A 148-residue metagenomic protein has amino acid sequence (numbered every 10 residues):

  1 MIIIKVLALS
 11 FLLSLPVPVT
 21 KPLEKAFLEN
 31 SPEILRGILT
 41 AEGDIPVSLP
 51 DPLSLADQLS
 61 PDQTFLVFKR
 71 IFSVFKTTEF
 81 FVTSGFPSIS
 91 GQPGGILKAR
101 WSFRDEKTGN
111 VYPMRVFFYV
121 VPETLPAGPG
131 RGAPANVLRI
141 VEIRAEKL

Functional and structural regions predicted by a protein language model:
I2-L13: Sec-dependent N-terminal signal peptides
L15-I34: Short, aromatic-enriched amphipathic alpha-helices that serve as compact interaction elements
K21-K25, P50-D57: Second-shell loop/turn segments in exported
F27-S31, L39-G43, F68-E79: Sec/Tat-exported extracytoplasmic proteins
L39-S54: Short, solvent-exposed secondary-structure junction/capping segments
I45, T64-F68, I143-A145: Conserved short hydrophobic patches within well-ordered secondary structure
D62-T108: Surface-exposed, charged secondary-structure patches
E106-L148: Short beta-strand edge/turn micro-motifs at domain boundaries
